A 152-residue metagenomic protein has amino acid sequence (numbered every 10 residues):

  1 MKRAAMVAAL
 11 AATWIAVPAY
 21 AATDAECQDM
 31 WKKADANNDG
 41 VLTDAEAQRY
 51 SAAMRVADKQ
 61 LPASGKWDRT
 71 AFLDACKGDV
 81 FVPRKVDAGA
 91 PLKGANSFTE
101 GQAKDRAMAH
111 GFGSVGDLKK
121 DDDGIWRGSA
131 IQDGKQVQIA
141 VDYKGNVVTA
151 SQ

Functional and structural regions predicted by a protein language model:
M1-A8: Bacterial N-terminal signal peptides that target proteins for export
A8-A9, A19: Cleavable N-terminal signal peptides
I15-A21: Sec/Tat signal peptide C-region and signal peptidase I cleavage site
D24-N38, A52-F81: Primarily EF-hand calcium-binding motifs
S51-L61, A75-T99, A150-Q152: Intrinsically disordered, low-complexity Ser/Thr-rich linker and spacer segments in cell-wall-related proteins
A90-V115: Short, non-transmembrane alpha-helical segments in secretory-pathway proteins
G128: Conserved histidines in hydrophobic membrane contexts and catalytic metal-binding motifs
V137-A150: A short, surface-exposed beta-strand/turn
